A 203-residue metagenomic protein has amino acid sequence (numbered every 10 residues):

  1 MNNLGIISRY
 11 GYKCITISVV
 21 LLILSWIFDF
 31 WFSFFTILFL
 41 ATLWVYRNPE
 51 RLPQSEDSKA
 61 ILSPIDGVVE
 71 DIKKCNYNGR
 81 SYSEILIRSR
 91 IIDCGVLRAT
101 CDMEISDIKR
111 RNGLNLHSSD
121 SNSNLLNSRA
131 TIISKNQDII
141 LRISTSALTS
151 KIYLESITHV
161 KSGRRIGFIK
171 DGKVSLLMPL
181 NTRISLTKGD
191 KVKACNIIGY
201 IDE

Functional and structural regions predicted by a protein language model:
M1-E203: Contiguous, well-folded functional domains in the mature portion of proteins
